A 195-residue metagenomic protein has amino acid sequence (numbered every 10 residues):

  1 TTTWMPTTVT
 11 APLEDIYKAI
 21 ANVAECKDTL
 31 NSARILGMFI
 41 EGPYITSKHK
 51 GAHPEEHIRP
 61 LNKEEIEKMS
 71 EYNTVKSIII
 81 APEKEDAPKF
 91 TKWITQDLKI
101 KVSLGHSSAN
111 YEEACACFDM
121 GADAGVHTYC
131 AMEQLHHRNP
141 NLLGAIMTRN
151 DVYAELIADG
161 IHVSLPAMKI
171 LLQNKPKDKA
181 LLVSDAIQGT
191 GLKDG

Functional and structural regions predicted by a protein language model:
T1, M69, I94-T95, C117 (+2 more regions): Generic structural signal for hydrophobic
T1-A19, A33-T46, Y72-E83, I100-K101 (+2 more regions): Divalent metal-dependent hydrolysis catalytic cores, especially in the metallo-beta-lactamase
A11-L13, T46, A52-E56, K84-D86 (+4 more regions): Short, small-residue-enriched loops and turns at beta-alpha junctions that line or gate enzyme active sites
A19-N22, L61-K63, H137-L143: Charged helix-capping and loop-helix junction motifs
K27-A33, D97-K99, K175-P176: Short helix-capping segments at alpha-helix termini
T46-E71: Conserved phosphate-binding/catalytic loop of the ribokinase/pfkB sugar-kinase fold
K68, K76-P82, A87, T91-M132: Extended, charged catalytic domains and RNA/DNA-binding interfaces, predominantly in divalent-metal-using enzymes
E113-G195: Active-site-adjacent C-terminal substructures of enzyme catalytic domains
